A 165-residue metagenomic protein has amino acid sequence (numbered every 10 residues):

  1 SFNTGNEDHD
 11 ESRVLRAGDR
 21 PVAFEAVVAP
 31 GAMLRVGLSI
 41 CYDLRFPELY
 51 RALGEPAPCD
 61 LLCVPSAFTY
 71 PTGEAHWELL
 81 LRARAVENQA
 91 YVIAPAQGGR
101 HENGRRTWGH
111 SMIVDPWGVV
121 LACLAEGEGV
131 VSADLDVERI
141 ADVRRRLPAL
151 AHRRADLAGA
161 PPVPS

Functional and structural regions predicted by a protein language model:
S1-D10, V114, A125, V163: Proteins with a high burden of low-complexity, intrinsically disordered sequence enriched in S/T/G/P/A and R, requiring
S1-P56, T69-L79, R146-A149: Active-site catalytic loop in hydrolytic enzyme cores
E7, V36, P116, G127 (+1 more regions): Short, functionally important structural connectors and interaction interfaces within domains
A29-G31, G118, I140: Generic "edge-of-domain/loop-turn" microfeature
L44-V131: CN hydrolase (nitrilase-like) catalytic-core segments centered on the catalytic cysteine and neighboring Lys/Glu
A133, E138: Glycine-rich, small/acidic residue-mixed loop/short-helix segments
A141-S165: A short C-terminal boundary segment appended to hydrolase-like catalytic domains
